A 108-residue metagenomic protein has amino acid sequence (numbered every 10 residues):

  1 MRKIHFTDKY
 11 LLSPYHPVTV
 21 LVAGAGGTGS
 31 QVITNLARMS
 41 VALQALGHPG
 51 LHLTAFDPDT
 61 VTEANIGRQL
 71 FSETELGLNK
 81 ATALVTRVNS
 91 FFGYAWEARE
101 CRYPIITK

Functional and structural regions predicted by a protein language model:
M1-K108: Adenine nucleotide-associated cytosolic modules
